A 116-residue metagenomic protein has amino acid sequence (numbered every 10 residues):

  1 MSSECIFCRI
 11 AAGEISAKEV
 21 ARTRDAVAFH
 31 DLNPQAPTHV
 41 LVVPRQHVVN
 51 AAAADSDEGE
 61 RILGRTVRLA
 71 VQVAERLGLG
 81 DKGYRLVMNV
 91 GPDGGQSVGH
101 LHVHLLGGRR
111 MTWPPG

Functional and structural regions predicted by a protein language model:
M1-G116: HIT superfamily nucleotide-processing domains
